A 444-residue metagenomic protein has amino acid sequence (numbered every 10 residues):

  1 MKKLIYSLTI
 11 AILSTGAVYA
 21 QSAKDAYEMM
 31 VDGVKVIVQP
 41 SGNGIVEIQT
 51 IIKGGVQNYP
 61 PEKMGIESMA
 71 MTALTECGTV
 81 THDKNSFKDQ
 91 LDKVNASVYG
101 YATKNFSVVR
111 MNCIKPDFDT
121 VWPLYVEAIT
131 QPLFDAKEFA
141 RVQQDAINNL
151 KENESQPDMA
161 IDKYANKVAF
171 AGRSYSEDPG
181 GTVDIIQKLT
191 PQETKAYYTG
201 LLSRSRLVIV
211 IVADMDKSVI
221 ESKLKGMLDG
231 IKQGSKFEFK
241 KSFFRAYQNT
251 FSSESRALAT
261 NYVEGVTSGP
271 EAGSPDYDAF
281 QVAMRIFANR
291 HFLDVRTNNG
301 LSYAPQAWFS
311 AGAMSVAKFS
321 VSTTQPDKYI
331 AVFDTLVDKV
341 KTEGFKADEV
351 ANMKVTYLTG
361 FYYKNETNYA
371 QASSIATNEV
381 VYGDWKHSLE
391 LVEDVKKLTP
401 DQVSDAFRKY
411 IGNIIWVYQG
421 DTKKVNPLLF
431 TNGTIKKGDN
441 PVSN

Functional and structural regions predicted by a protein language model:
M1-L4: Positively charged n-region of N-terminal signal peptides that target proteins for export
S7-G16: Bacterial N-terminal signal peptides
Q21-V46: N- or domain-start disorder-to-order transition segments that initiate the globular core
M30, P40-N43, L201-R204, R256-L258 (+1 more regions): Extracellular/periplasmic catalytic domains that process cell-envelope and extracellular macromolecules
P40-G42, Q49-G54, K236-R290, D294 (+1 more regions): His/Glu-based metal-binding/catalytic segments typifying zinc-dependent metallopeptidases
G44-I45, Q57, K217-S218: Primarily extracytoplasmic ectodomains and periplasmic/lumenal surface modules that are beta-strand-rich
Q49-N112, D178, I286-L301: M16/MPP (pitrilysin/insulinase) zinc-metallopeptidase core fold and M16-derived inactive scaffolds
D89-S235, N298-N299, Y303-N444: Charge-rich, well-structured scaffold segments of protease-associated domains
